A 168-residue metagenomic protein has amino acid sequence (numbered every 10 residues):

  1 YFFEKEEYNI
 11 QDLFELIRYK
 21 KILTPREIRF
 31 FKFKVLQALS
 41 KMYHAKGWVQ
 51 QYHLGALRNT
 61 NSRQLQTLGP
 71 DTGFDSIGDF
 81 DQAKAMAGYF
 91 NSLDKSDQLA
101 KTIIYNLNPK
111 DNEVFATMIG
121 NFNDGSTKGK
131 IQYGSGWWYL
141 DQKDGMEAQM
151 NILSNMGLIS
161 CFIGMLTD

Functional and structural regions predicted by a protein language model:
F2-K101, K110-K128, G145-G164: Histidine/acidic residue-rich metal-binding segments in metalloenzymes
I104-N108, G134-G136: Short His-Asn-centered micro-motif
I131: A broad, low-specificity signal marking well-ordered, structured residues that form hydrophobic/aromatic
W138-L140: Conserved blade-ending motifs and adjacent loop-strand segments that build the rim/top face of beta-propeller domains
D168: Hydrophobic, well-ordered secondary-structure elements that form the walls of internal hydrophobic environments
